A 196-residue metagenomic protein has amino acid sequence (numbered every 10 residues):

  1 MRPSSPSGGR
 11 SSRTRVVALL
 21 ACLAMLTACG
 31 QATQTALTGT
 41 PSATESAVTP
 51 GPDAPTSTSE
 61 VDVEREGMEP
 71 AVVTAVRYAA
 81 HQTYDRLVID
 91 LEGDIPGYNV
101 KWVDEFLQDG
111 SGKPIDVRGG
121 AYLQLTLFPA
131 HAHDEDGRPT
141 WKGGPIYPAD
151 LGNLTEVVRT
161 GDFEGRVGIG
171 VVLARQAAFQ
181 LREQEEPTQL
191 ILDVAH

Functional and structural regions predicted by a protein language model:
R2-A18: Bacterial N-terminal signal peptides that target proteins for export
M25-A28: C-terminal motif of bacterial Sec signal peptides marking the signal peptidase cleavage site
G30-H196: Signal-peptide-cleaved, periplasmic/extracellular N-terminal interaction regions immediately downstream of the signal
